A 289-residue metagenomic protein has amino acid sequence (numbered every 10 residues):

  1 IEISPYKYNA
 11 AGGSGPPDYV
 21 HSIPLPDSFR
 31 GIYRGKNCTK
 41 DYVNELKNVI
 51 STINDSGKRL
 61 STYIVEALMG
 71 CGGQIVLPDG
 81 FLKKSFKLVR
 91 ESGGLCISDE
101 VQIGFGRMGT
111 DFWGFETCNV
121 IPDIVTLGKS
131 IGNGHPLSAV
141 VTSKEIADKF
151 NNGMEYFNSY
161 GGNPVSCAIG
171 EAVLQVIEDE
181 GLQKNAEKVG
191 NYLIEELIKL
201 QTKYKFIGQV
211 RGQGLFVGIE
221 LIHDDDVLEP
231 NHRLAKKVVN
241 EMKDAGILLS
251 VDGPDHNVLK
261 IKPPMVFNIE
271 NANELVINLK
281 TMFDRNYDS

Functional and structural regions predicted by a protein language model:
I1-S289: Conserved N-terminal phosphate-binding loop of PLP-dependent enzymes in the Aspartate aminotransferase
